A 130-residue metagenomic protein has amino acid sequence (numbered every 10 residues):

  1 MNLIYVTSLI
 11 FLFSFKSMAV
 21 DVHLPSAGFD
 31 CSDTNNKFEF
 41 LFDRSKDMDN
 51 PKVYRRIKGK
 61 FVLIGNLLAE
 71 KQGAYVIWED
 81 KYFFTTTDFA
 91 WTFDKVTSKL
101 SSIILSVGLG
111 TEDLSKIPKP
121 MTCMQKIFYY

Functional and structural regions predicted by a protein language model:
M1-D21: Classical Sec-dependent N-terminal signal peptides that target proteins to the secretory pathway
M18-D30, F128-Y129: N-terminal helix-cap/turn-to-beta initiation motif at the start of protein domains
D21-H23, F61, L114: Tryptophan-centered short beta-strand motifs
P25-R56, F83, T87-K95: Short, solvent-exposed loop/hinge segments that bridge or flank secondary-structure elements
F38-E70, S98-G110: N-terminal glycine/threonine-rich, aromatic-flanked beta-hairpin/loop signature
G59-T97: Contiguous, well-ordered beta-strand patches that form the walls/edges of small beta-barrel/beta-sandwich domains
S106-Y130: Edge beta-strand at a domain terminus
